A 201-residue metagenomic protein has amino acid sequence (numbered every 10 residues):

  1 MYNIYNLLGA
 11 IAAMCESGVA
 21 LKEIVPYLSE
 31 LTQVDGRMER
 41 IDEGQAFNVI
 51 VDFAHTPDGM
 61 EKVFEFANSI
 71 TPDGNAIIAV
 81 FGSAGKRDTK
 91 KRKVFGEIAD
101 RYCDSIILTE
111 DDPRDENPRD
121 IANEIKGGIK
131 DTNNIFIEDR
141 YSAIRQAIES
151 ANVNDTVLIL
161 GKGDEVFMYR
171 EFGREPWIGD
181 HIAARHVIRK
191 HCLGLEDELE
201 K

Functional and structural regions predicted by a protein language model:
Y2-N3, S29: C-terminal accessory "lid"/substrate-recognition subdomains
G9-G36, R40-K201: ATP-dependent carboxylate-amine ligase
